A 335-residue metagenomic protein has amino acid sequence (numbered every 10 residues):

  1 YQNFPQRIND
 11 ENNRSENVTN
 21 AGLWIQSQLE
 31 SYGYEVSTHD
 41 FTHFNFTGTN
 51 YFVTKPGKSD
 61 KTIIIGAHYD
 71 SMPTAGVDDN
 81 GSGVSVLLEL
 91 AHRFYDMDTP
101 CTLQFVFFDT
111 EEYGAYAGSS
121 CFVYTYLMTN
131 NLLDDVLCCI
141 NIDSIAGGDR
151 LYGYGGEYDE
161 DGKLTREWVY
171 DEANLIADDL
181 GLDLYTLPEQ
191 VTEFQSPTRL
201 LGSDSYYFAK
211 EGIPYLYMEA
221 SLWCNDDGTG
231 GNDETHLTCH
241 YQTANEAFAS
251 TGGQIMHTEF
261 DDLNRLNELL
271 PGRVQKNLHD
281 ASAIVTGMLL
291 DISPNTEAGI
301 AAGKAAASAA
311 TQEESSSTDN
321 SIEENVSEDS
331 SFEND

Functional and structural regions predicted by a protein language model:
Y1-V18, D70, A249-E268: N-terminal capping segment at the start of a domain
Q2-P56: A non-catalytic alpha/beta surface segment that caps or lines the substrate-entry region of metallo-dependent hydrolase
Y32-Y34, S59-I63, T99-Q104, L132-C138 (+3 more regions): Loop/turn elements at helix/coil->beta-strand transitions in domains of secreted/extracellular proteins
T38, Y51-T54, T62-G66, Q104-F107 (+4 more regions): Structural recognition of the beta-strand scaffold that forms the well-ordered cores of secreted hydrolase catalytic
T42-F46, G57-S59, Y69-T74, T110-A115 (+4 more regions): Solvent-exposed loop/turn segments at secondary-structure junctions within structured extracellular/periplasmic domains
P73-I176, S205: Acidic/histidine-rich catalytic neighborhood of metal-dependent amide-processing enzymes
G148-A310: Active-site-adjacent substrate-binding region of metalloamidase/peptidase-like peptide-processing proteins
S308-D335: Ser/Thr/Gly/Pro-rich low-complexity, disordered linker/stalk segments of secreted and cell-surface proteins
